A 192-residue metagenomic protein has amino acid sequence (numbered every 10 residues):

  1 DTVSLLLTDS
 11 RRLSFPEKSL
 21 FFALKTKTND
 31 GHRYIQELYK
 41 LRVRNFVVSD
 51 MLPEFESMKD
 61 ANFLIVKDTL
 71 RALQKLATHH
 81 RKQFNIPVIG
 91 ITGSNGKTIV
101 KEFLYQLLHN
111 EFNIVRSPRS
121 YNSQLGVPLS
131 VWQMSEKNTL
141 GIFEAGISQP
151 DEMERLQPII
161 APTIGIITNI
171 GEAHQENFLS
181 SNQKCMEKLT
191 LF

Functional and structural regions predicted by a protein language model:
D1-K75: N-terminal leader/targeting and accessory segments in enzymes
R71-F192: Phosphate-binding loop of NTP-binding sites
